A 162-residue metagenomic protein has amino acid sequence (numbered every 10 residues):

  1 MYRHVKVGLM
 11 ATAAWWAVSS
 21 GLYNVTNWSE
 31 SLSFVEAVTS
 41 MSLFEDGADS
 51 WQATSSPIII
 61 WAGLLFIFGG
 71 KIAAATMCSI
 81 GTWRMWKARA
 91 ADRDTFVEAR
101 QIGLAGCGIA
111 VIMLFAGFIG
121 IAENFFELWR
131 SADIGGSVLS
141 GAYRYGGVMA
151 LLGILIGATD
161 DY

Functional and structural regions predicted by a protein language model:
Y2-F34: N-terminal signal-anchor transmembrane alpha helix
G8, F66-A88, I154-Y162: Transmembrane alpha-helical segments in integral membrane proteins
A13-Y23, A74, C78-G81, A110-G117 (+1 more regions): Helical transmembrane-bundle signal
Y23-T39, K71, A105-A110: Alpha-helical transmembrane segments of integral membrane proteins, especially early/N-terminal helices
S29-I59: Membrane-interface interhelical connector segments
A53-A73: Individual transmembrane alpha-helix segments
T76-G108: Cytoplasmic juxtamembrane regions at transmembrane-helix boundaries
G108-Y162: Alpha-helical transmembrane segments of multi-pass integral membrane proteins, characterized by long hydrophobic
